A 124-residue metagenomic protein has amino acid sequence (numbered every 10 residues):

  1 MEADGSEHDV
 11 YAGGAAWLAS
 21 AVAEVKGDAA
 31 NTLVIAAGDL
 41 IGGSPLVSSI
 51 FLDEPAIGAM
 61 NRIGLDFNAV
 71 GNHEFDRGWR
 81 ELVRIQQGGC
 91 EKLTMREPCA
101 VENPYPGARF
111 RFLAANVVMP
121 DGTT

Functional and structural regions predicted by a protein language model:
M1-T124: Acidic, metal/ion-coordinating pockets
